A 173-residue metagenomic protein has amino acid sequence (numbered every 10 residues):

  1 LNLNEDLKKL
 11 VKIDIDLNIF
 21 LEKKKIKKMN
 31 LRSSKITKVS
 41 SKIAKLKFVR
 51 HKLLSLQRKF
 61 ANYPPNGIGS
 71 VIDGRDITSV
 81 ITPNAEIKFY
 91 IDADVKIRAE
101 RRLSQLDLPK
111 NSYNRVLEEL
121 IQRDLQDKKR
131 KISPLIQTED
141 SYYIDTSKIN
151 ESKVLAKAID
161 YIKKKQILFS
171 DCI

Functional and structural regions predicted by a protein language model:
L1-I68, K96, L108, S112 (+2 more regions): ATP-dependent small-molecule kinase phosphotransfer cores that center on conserved nucleotide phosphate-binding segments
L3, S79-A85: Phosphate-binding loop of NTP-binding sites
L53, V71, T78, I144: Residue-level signal for inorganic ion chemistry
S70, E86-Y90, S141-Y143: Short, well-ordered beta-strand core segments
D76-T78, D92-R98, K148-E151: Conserved nucleotide-binding/hydrolysis micro-motifs of P-loop NTPases
P83-L103, K110-I121: Conserved phosphate-donor/acceptor-positioning beta-strand/loop module used by diverse small-molecule
R123-T138, K157-I173: C-terminal accessory "lid"/substrate-recognition subdomains
Q137-S152: Phosphate-binding beta-loop-alpha motif at adenosine-nucleotide cofactor sites
